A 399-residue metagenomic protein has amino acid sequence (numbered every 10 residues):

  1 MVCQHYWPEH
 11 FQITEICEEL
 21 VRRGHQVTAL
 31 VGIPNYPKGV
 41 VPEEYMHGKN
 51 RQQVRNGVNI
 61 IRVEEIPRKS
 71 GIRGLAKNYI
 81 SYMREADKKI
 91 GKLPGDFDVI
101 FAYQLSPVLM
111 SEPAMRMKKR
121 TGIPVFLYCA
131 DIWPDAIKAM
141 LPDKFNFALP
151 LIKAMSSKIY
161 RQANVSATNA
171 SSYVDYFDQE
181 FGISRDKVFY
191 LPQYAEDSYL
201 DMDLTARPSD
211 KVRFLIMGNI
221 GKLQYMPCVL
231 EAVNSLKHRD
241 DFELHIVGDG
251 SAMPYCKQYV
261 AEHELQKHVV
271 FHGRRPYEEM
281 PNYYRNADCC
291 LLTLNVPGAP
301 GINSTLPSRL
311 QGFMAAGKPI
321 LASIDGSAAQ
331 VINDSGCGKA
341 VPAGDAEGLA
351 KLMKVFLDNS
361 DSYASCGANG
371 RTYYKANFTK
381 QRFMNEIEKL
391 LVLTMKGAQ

Functional and structural regions predicted by a protein language model:
M1-V54, Q399: N-terminal subdomain of nucleotide-sugar transferases
L109, R116-R120, F147-S166: Membrane-proximal helix-turn-helix segments that form the acceptor-binding/catalytic region of lipid-linked
N164, Y284-N303, K318: Acidic donor-binding loop of glycosyltransferase active sites
S172, L191-Y194: Carbohydrate-associated surface elements
A206-V233, H245: Conserved donor-binding/catalytic core segment of Leloir-type glycosyltransferases
K211, H245-V247, P254-N282: Nucleotide-activated donor-binding/catalytic signature segment of Leloir-type glycosyltransferases, i.e., the conserved
D334-S335, K339-A346, V355-D361: Conserved acidic donor-binding segment of nucleotide-sugar-dependent glycosyltransferases
G348-K351, V355, S362-A376: A short, well-ordered alpha-helix in the C-terminal region of glycosyltransferases
